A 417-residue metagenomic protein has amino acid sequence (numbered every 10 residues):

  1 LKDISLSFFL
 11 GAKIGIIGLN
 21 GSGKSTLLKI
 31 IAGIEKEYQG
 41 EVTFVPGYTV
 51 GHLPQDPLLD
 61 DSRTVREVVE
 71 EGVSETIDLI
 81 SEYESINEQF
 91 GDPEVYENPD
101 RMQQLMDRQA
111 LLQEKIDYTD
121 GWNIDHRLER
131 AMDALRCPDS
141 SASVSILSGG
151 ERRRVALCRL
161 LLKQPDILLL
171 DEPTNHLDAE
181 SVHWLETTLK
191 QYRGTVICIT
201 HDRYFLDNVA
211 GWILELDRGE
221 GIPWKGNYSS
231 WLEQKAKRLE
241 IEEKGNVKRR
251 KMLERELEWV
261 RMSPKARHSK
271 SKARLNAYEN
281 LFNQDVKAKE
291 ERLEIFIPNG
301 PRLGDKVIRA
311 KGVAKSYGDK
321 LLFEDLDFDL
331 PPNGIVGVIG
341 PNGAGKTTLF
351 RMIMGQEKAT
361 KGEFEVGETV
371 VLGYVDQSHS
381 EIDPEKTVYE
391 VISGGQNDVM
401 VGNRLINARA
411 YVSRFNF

Functional and structural regions predicted by a protein language model:
L1-N246, E291, I297-F417: ABC ATP-binding cassette signature C-motif
Q234-A277, L281-A288: Intracellular alpha-helical coupling/juxtamembrane segments of multi-pass membrane proteins
